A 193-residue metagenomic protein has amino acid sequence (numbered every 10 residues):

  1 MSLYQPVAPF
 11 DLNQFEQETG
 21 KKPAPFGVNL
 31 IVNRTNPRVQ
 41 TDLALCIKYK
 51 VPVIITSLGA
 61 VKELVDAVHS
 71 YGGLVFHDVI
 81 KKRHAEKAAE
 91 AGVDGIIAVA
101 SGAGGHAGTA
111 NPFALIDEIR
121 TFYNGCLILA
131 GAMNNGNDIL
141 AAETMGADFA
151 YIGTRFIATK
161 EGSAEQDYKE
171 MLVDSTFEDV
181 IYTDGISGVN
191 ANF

Functional and structural regions predicted by a protein language model:
M1-C126: Active-site entrance/lid segments in N-terminal catalytic domains of soluble metabolic enzymes
T109-I128, N134-F193: Conserved active-site-proximal phosphate/metal-binding subdomains
